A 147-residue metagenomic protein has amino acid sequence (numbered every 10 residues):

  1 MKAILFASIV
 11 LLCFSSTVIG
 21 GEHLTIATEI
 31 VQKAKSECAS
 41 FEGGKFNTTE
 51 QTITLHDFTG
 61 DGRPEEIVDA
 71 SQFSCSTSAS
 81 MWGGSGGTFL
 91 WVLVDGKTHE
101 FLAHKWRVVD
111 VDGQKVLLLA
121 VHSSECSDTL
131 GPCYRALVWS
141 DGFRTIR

Functional and structural regions predicted by a protein language model:
I4-L5, G20-G43, K105-R147: Acidic, small-residue rich beta-repeat scaffolds with periodic aromatic anchors
F6-V10: Hydrophobic helical h-region of N-terminal Sec-dependent signal peptides in bacterial secretory/periplasmic proteins
C13-S16: N-terminal signal peptide c-region/cleavage motif recognized by signal peptidases
F46-T54: Signature of short aromatic-glycine-proline-rich micro-motifs recurring in repeat-based ectodomains
E50, G86-T88, A103, T129-Y134: Short, surface-exposed coil-to-beta transition loops
F58-S71, D112-A120: Acidic/hydrophobic-patterned starts of short beta strands in beta-sheet-rich repeat architectures
Q72-G83, C126: Short, conserved, GDST-rich strand-edge loop motifs in beta-rich repeat architectures
T88-D95: Beta-propeller blade signature
